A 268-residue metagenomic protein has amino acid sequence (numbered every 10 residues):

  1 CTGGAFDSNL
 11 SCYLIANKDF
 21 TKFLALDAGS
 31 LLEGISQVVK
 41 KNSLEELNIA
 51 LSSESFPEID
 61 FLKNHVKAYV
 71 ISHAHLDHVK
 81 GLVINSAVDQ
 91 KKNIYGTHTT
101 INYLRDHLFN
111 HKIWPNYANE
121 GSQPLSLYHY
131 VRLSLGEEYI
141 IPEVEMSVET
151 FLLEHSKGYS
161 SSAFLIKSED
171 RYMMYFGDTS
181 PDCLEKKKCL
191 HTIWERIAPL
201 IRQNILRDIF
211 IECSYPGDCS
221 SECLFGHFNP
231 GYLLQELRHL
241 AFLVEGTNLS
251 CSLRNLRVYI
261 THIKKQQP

Functional and structural regions predicted by a protein language model:
G4-V70, K80-A87, E185, C189-I197: Pre-active-site segment of Zn-dependent metallo-hydrolases
Y13, H73, L104, V148 (+3 more regions): Divalent metal-coordination and catalytic microenvironments
A25-G29, A50-L51, H65-D77, Y95-T97 (+3 more regions): Active-site neighborhood of phospho(di)ester-bond hydrolases with catalytic His/Asp-centered motifs
I49-E58, W114-R132, R238-L253: Short mixed-charge
P57-Q123: Active-site HxH/HxHxD metal-binding segment of metal-dependent hydrolases
H98-S161: Metallo-beta-lactamase
S134-L200: Catalytic core of the metallo-beta-lactamase
D182-P268: Cap/insert and terminal regions of metallo-dependent hydrolase folds
